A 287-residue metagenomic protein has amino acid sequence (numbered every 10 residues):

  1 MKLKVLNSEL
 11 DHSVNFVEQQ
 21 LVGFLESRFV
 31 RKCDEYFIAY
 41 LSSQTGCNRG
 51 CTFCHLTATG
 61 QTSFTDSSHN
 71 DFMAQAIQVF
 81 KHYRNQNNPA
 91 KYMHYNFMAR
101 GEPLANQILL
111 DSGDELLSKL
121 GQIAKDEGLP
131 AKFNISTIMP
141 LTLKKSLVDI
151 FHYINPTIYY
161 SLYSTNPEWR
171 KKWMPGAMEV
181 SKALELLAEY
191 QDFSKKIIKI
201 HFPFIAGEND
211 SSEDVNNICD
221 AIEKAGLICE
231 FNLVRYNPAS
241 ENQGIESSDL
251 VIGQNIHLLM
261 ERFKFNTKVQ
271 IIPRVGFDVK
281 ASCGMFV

Functional and structural regions predicted by a protein language model:
M1-L41, R49: Flexible, acidic/Gly-rich N-terminal and inter-domain linker regions that tether and position cofactor-handling modules
Q19, V30, S42-Q44, S161-T165 (+1 more regions): Generic beta-structure capping elements
R31-Q78, H82: Canonical Radical SAM [4Fe-4S] cluster-binding loop centered on the CxxxCxxC motif and its immediate flanking residues
C47, F231, C283: Residue-level signature of catalytic and energy-coupling elements of molecular machines, predominantly ATP/GTP-dependent
T52, R170-K171, G284: A short local structural element in Rossmann-fold oxidoreductases
F80-R262: Conserved AdoMet/S-adenosylmethionine-binding subsite of the radical SAM
K264-F277: Conserved phosphate-binding/catalytic loops in two-lobed NTP-binding clefts
G276-V287: Radical SAM enzyme core and accessory elements
